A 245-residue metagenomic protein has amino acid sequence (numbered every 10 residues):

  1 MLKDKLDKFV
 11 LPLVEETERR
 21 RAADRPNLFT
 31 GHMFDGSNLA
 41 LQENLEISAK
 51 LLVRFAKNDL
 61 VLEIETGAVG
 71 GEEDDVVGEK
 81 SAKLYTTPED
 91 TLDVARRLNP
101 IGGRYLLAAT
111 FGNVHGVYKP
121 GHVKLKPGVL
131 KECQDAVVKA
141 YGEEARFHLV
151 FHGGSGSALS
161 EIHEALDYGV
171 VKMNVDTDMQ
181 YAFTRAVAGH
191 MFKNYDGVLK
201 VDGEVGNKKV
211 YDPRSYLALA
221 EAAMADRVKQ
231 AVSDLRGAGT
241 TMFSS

Functional and structural regions predicted by a protein language model:
M1, T30-F34, L60-I64, Y105-A109 (+2 more regions): Hydrophobic faces of well-ordered beta-strands that scaffold small-molecule active sites in alpha/beta enzyme cores
M1-L6, G78-T86, H148-G156: Active-site mouth loops of central-metabolism enzymes
M1-S48: Active-site beta->alpha loop and helix N-cap motifs at the rims of alpha/beta catalytic domains
K5-L13, G154-Y168: Catalytic cores of alpha/beta
P26-L41, F111-H115, Y168-A186: Glycine-rich phosphate-binding active-site loops on the catalytic face of alpha/beta enzymes
T30-A40, E65-K83, A108-G121: Active-site-proximal beta-alpha loop/turn segments in soluble metabolic enzymes
N44-I64, H122-A145, L149: Alpha-helix-loop-beta-strand connector modules within alpha/beta enzyme cores
K193-S245: Extended, intrinsically disordered, low-complexity segments
